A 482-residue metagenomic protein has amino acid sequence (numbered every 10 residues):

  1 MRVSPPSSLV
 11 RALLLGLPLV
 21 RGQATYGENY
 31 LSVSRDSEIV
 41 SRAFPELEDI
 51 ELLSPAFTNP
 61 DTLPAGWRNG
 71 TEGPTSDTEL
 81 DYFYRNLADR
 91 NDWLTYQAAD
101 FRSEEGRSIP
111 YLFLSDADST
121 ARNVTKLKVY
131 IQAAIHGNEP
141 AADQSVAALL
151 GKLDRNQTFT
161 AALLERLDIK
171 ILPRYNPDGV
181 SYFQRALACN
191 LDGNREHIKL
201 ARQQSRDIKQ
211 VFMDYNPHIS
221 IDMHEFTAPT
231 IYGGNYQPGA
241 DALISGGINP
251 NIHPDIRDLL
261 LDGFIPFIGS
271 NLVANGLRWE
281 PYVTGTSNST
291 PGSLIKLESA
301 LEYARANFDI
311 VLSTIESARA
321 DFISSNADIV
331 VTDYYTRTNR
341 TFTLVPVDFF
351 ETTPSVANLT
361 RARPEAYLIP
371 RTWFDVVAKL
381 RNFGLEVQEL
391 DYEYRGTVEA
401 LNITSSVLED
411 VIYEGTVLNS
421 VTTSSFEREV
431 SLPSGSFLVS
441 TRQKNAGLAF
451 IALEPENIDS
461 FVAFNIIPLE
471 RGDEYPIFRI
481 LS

Functional and structural regions predicted by a protein language model:
R2-S8, L19-S482: Structured catalytic-domain cores with a bias toward divalent-metal coordination
R11-G16: Sec-dependent N-terminal signal peptides
